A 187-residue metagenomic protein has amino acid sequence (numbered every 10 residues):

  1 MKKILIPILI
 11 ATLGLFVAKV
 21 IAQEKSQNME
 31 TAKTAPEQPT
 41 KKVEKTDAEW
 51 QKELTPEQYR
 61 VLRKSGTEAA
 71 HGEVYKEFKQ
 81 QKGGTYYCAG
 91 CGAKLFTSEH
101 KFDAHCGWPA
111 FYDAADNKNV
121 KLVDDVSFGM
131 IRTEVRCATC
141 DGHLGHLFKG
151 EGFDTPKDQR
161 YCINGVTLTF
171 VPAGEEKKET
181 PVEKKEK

Functional and structural regions predicted by a protein language model:
M1-I4: Positively charged n-region of N-terminal signal peptides that target proteins for export
P7-F16: Bacterial N-terminal signal peptides
L9, S26-M29: Eukaryotic N-terminal low-complexity, Ser/Thr- and Lys/Arg-rich leader segments that predominantly function as
F16-K19, K42: Detector for intrinsically disordered, low-structure N-terminal pre-sequences
V20-E24: Boundary at the C-terminal end of the N-terminal hydrophobic targeting segment
K25-S26, A35-P36, L62, A110-F111: Short amphipathic alpha-helical segments, especially helix-boundary/capping motifs
N28-T46: Short, contiguous pre-domain boundary segments
K41-K42, Q51-E53, E57-Y87, A93-K187: A short Gly-Trp-Pro
